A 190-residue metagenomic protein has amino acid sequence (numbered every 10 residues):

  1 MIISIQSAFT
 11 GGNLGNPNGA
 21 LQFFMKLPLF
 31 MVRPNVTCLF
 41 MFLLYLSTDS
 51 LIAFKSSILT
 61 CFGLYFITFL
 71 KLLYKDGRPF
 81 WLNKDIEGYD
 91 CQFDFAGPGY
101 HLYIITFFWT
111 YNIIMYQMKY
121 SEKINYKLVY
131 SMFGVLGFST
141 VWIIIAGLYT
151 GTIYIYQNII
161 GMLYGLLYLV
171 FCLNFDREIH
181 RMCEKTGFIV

Functional and structural regions predicted by a protein language model:
M1-Y149, F171-V190: Hydrophobic alpha-helical bundle signature of multipass membrane enzymes
I104-I105, G161-G165: Hydrophobic core segments of transmembrane alpha-helices in multi-pass, intramembrane catalytic enzymes
I153-G161: Loop-to-transmembrane alpha-helix initiation sites
